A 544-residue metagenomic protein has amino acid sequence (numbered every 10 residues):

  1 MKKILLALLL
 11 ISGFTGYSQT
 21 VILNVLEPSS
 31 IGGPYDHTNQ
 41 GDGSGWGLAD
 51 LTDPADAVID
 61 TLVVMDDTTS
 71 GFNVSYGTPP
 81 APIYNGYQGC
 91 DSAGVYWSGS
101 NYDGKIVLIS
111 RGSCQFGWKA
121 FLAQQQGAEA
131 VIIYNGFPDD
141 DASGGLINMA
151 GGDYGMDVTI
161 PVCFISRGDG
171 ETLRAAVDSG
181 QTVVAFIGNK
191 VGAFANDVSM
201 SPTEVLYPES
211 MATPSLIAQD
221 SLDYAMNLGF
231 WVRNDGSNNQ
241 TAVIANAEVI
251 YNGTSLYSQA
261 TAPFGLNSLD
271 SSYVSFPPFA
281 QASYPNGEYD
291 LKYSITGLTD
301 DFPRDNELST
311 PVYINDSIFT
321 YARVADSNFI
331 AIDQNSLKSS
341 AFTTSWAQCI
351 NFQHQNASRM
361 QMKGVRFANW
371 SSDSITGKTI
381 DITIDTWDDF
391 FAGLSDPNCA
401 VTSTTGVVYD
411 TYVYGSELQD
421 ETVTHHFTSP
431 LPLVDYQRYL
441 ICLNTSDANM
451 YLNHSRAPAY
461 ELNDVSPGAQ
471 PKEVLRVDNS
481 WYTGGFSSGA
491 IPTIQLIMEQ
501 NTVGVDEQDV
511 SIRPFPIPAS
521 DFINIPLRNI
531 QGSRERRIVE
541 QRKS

Functional and structural regions predicted by a protein language model:
Q19-F121, I160: Protease-associated
Q19-I22, E27-G32, N101, G112 (+1 more regions): Loop-rich non-cytosolic ectodomains and luminal regions
T203-G229, D305-A392, R438, N444-N501: Beta-sheet-rich sandwich/jelly-roll-like modules and their strand-loop junctions
L216-L222, D235-A242, S358-R359, D373-T376 (+2 more regions): A short beta-turn/strand-edge loop motif at beta-sheet boundaries
A260-N286, T376-D464: Aromatic- and Gly/Pro-enriched, solvent-exposed loop/edge beta-strand patches characteristic of beta-rich domains
Q281-N315: Terminal connector regions
V503-Q531: Surface-exposed, proline-anchored Ser/Thr-rich loop/turn motifs
R536-S544: Short, glycine-anchored, charge-dense loop/turn motifs used at functional sites
